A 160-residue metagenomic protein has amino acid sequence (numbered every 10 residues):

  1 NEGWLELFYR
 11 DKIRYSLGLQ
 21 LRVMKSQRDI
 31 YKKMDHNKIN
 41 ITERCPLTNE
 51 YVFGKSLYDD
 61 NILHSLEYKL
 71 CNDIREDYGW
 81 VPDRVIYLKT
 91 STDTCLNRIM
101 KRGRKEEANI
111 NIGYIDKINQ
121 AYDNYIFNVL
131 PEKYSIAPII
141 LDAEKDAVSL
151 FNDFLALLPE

Functional and structural regions predicted by a protein language model:
N1-E2, P46-T48, T90-C95, K145-A147: Conserved nucleotide-binding/hydrolysis micro-motifs of P-loop NTPases
N1-S26: Conserved substrate/cofactor phosphate-moiety recognition/catalytic segment in nucleotide-dependent phosphotransferases
M24-N40, D73-D77: Short amphipathic alpha-helices and their capping/turn segments at secondary-structure boundaries
K38, P82, K133-A137: A generic structural signal for alpha->beta connector loops
N40-K55: A glycine-rich, hydrophobic loop/mini-helix early in the fold
I41, V85-Y87, P138-I140: Conserved beta-strand scaffold positions in the cores of enzyme catalytic domains, especially in NTP/NDP-utilizing
Y51-A121: A glycine- and Lys/Arg-enriched "phosphate-lid" helix/loop adjacent to the NTP-binding pocket of small-molecule kinases
L96-E160: NTP-dependent small-molecule kinase module
